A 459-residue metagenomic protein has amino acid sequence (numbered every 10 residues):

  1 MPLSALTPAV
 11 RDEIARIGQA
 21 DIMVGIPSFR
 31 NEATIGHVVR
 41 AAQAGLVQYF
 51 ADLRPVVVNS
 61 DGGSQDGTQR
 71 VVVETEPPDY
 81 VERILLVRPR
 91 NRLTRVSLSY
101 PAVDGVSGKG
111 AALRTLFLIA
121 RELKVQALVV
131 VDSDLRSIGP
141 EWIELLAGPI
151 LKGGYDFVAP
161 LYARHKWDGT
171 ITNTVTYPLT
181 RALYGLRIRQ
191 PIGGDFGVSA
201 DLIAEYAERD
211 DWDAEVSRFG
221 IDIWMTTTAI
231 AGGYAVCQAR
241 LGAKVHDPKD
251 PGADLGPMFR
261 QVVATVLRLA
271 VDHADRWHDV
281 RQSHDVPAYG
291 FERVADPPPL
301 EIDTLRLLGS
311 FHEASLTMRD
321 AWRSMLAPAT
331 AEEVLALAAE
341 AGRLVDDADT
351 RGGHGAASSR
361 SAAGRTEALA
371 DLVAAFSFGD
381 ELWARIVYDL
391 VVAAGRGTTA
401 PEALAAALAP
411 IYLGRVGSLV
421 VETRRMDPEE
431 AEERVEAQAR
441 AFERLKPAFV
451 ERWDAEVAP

Functional and structural regions predicted by a protein language model:
M1-A44: N-proximal low-complexity "stem/linker" segments adjacent to membrane-targeting elements
A20, V263-P459: Terminal low-complexity segments of carbohydrate-biosynthetic enzymes
D61-R70: A conserved acidic beta->alpha catalytic loop
P77-R121: Active-site-proximal specificity loops/subdomain of glycosyltransferases
V125-L135: Short beta-strand-to-loop acidic/aromatic patch adjacent to the donor-nucleotide binding site
I138-L161: Conserved donor-nucleotide/metal-binding helix-loop-beta segment in metal-dependent transferases, i.e., the alpha-helix
V158-T170: Short beta-strand-to-loop element that shapes/binds the nucleotide-sugar donor at the catalytic cleft/hinge
D168-R268: Conserved catalytic loops of nucleotide-sugar-dependent glycosyltransferases that act on lipid-linked
